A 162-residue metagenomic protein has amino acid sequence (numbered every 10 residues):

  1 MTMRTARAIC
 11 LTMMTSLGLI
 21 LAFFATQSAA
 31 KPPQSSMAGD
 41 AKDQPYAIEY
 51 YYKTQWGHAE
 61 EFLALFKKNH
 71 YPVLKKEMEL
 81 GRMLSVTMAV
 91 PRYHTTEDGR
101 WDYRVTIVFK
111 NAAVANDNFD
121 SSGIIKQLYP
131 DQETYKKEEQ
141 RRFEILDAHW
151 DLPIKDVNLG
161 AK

Functional and structural regions predicted by a protein language model:
M1-C10: N-terminal secretory signal peptides that target proteins for export/translocation
T12-T26: Bacterial N-terminal signal peptides
K31-A41, K76-L84, D98-R100, T106-K155 (+1 more regions): An amphipathic, aromatic/His-enriched active-site/gating alpha helix that lines ligand/cofactor pockets
K42-G57: Acidic/histidine-rich, surface-exposed loop or edge segments in extracytoplasmic proteins
E49-Y50, H70, V105, H149-D151: Polar/charged side chains located within well-ordered beta-strands of beta-rich proteins
W56-E61, A113-A115: Primarily extracytoplasmic ectodomains and periplasmic/lumenal surface modules that are beta-strand-rich
H58-S85: Short amphipathic alpha-helical segments
A89-H94: A cross-kingdom feature marking solvent-exposed beta-strand/loop segments within repeated, beta-rich binding/scaffold
